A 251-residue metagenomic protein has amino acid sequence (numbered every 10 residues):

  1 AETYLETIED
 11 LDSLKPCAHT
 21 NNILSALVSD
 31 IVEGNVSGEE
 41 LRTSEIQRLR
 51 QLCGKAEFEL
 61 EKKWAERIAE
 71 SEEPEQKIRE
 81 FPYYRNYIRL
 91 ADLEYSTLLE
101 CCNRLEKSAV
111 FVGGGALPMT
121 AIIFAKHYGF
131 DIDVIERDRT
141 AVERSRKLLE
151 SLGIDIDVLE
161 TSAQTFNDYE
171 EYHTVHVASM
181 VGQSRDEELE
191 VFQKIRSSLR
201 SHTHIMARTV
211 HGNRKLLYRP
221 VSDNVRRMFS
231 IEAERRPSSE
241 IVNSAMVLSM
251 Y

Functional and structural regions predicted by a protein language model:
A1-I68: N-terminal auxiliary segments of SAM/dcSAM-dependent transferases
Y84-K107: Conserved alpha-helix/loop element of class I SAM-dependent methyltransferases that forms part of the SAM/SAH-binding
R104-A116: Conserved class I S-adenosyl-L-methionine
A116-G129: Conserved SAM-binding loop of SAM-dependent methyltransferases across substrates and taxa, primarily the Class I
D131-E136: Conserved SAM-binding motif I beta-strand of class I
D138-T140: Conserved SAM/SAH-binding beta-strand->alpha-helix loop
Q183-S197: A short, conserved alpha-helix within the catalytic core of class I
H202-G212: Conserved beta-strand signature within the Rossmann-like core of class I S-adenosyl-L-methionine
